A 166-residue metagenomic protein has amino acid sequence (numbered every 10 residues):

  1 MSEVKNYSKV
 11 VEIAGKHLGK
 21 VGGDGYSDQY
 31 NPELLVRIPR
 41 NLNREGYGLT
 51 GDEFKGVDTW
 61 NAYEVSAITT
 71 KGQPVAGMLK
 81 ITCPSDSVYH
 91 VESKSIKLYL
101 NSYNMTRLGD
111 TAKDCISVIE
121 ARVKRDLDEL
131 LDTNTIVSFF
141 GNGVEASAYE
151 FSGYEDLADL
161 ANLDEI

Functional and structural regions predicted by a protein language model:
S2-I166: N-terminal intrinsically disordered, cationic/polar leader segments that include organellar targeting peptides
